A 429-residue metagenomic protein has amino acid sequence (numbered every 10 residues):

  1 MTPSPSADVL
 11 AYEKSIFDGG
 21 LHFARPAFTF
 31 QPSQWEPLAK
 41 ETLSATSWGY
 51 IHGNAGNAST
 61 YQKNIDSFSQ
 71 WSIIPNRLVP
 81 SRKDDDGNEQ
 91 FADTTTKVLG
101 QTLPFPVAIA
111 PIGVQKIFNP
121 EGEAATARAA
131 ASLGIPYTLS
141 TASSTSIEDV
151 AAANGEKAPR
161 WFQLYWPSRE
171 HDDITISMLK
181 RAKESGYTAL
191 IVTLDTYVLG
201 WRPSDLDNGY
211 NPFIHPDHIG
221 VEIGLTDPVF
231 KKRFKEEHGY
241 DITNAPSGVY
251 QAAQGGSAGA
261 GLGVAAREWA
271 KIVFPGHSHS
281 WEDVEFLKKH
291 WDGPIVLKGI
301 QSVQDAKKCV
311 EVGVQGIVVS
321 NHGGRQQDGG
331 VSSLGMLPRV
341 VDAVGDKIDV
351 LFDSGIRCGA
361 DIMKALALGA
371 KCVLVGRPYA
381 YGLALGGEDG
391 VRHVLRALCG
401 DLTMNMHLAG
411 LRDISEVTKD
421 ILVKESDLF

Functional and structural regions predicted by a protein language model:
T2-G100, G209, F213-H218, E222-H279 (+2 more regions): An N-cap/entry alpha-helix motif that binds or orients negatively charged groups
S44, G155, G345, G386-G387: Glycine-centered helix-coil hinge/cap
N64, D207, G329-V340, L383-T403: C-terminal helical cap(s) of enzyme catalytic domains, especially alpha/beta-barrels
S72, T95-K97, P106-A110, P136-T138 (+1 more regions): Short, conserved beta-strand segments within well-ordered enzyme catalytic domains that often line or immediately flank
T102-A142: Glycine-rich active-site/cofactor-binding loop and its immediate structural neighborhood
V114, R128, A153, K157 (+2 more regions): Alpha/beta enzyme core
S132-T175: A gly/proline- and charged-residue-enriched helix-loop-helix capping module
K371, G387-S415, L422: Internal helix-turn-beta structural module
